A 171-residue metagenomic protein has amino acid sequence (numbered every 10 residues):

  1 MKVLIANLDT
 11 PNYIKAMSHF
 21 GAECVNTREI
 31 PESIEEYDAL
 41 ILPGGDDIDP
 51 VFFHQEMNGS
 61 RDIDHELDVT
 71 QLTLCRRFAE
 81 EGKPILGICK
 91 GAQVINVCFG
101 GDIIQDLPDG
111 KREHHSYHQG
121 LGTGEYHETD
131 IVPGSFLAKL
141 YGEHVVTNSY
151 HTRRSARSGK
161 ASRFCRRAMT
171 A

Functional and structural regions predicted by a protein language model:
M1-L86, N96-I104, P108-H144, T152 (+1 more regions): N-terminal beta1-alpha1 cap of cysteine-dependent amidohydrolase-like domains
C89: Conserved G/P- and acidic residue-centered "switch" motifs that form tight phosphate/ATP-binding loops in soluble
Q93: Cytosolic ligand/metal-binding cores
